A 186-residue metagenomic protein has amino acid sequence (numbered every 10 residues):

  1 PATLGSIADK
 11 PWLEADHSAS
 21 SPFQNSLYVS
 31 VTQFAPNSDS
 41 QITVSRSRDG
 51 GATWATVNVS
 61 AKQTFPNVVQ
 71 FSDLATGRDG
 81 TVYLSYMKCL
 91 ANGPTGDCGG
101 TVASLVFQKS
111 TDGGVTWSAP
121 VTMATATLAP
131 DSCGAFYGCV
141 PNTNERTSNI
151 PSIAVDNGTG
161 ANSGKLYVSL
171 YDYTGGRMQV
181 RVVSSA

Functional and structural regions predicted by a protein language model:
P1-A186: Mobile, glycine-rich extracellular loop/lid and propeptide segments that shape or gate substrate/ligand access
